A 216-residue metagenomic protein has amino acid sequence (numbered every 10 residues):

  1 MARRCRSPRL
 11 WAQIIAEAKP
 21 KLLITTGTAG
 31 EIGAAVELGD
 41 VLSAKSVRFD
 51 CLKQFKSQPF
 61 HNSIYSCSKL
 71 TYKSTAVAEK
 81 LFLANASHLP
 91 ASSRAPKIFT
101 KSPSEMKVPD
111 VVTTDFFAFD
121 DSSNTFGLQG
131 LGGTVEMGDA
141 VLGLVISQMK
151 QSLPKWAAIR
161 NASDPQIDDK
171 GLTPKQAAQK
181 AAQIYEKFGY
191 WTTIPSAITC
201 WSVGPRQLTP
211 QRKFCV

Functional and structural regions predicted by a protein language model:
M1-C215: Intrinsic-disorder/coil detector with helix-boundary
